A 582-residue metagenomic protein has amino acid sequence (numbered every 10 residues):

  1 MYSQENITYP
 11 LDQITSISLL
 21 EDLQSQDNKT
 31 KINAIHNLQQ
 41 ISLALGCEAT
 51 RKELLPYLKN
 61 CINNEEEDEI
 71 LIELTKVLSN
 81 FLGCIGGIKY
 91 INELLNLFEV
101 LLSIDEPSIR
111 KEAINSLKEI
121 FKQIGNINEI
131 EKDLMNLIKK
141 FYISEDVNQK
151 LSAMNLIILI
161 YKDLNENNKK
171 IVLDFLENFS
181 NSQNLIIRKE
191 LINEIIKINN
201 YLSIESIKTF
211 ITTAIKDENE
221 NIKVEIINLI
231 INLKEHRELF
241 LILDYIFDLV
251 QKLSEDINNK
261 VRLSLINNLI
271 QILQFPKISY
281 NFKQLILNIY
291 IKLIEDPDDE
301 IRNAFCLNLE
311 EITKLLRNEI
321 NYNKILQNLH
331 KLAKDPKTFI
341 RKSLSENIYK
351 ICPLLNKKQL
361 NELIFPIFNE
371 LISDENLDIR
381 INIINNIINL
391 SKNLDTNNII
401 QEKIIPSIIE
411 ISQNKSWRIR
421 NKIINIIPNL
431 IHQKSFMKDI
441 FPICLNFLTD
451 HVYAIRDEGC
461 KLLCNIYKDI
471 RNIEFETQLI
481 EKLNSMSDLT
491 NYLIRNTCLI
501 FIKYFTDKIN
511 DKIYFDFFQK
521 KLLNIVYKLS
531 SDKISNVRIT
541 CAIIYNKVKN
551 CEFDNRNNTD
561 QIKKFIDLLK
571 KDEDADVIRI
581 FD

Functional and structural regions predicted by a protein language model:
M1-L38: N-terminal "cap/leader" segments of large eukaryotic alpha-helical scaffolds
P10-L20, E48-I62, I88-L102, I127-Y142 (+11 more regions): HEAT/HEAT-like alpha-solenoid repeats
N28-K29, E48, D68-E69, P107-S108 (+13 more regions): Alpha-helix N-cap/helix-start positions at coil->helix boundaries
I32, H36, K52, D68 (+21 more regions): Alpha-solenoid HEAT/ARM repeat scaffold
L38-L43, V77-C84, S116-I124, L156-D163 (+18 more regions): Hydrophobic residues within the alpha-helices of tandem HEAT/HEAT-like
D68-S152: A generic tandem-repeat structural signature
I124, I130, I138-K189, E194-I195 (+2 more regions): Solenoidal tandem-repeat scaffolds enriched in leucines and small polar residues
L185, D217-E220, E225, S254-K260 (+11 more regions): Core solenoid repeat modules with strong leucine/isoleucine-rich periodicity, prominently canonical LRR arrays but also
